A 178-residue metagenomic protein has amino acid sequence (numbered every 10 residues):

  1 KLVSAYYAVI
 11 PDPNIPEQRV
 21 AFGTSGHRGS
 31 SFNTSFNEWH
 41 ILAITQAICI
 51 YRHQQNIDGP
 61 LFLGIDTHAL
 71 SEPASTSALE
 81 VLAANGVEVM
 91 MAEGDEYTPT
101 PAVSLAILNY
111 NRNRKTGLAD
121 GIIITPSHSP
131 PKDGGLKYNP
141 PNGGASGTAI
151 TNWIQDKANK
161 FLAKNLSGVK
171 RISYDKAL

Functional and structural regions predicted by a protein language model:
K1-L178: Gly/Ser-rich phosphate-binding catalytic loop and adjacent alpha/beta segment that cradle a phosphoryl group at enzyme
